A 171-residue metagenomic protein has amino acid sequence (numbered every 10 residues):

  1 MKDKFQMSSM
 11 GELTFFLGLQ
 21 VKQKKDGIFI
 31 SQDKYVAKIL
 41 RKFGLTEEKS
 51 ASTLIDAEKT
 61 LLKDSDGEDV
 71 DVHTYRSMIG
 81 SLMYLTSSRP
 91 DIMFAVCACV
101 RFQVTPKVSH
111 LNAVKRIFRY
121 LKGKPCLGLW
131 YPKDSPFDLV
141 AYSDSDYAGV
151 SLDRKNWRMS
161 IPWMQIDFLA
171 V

Functional and structural regions predicted by a protein language model:
M1-S31, R41: Polymerase palm active-site segment centered on the conserved acidic dipeptide of motif C
S31-Y35, I39-V171: Divalent metal-binding acidic/histidine catalytic loops
